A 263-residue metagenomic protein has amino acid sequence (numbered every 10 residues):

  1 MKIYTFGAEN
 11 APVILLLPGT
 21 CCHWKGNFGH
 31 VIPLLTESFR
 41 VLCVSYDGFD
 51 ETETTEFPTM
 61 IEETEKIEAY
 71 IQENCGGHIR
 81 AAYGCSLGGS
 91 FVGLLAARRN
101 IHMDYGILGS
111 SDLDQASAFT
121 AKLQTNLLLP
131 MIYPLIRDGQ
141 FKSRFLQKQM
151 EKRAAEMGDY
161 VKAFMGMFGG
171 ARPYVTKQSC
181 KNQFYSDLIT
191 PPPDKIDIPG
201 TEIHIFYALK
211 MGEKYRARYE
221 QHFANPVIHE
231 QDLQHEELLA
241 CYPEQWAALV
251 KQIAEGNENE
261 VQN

Functional and structural regions predicted by a protein language model:
Y4-E53: Conserved HGGG/HGGXW glycine-rich cap/lid loop of the alpha/beta-hydrolase fold
L42-A81: Active-site loop/oxyanion-hole signature of alpha/beta-hydrolase fold enzymes
A82-G84, G109: Short beta-strand immediately N-terminal to the catalytic nucleophile in serine-hydrolase-like folds
G84-V92: Gly/Ala-rich beta-loop-alpha elbow adjacent to hydrolase catalytic centers
A97, Y105-I136: Flexible "cap/lid" loop of the alpha/beta hydrolase fold
S117, G139-I196: Conserved alpha/beta-hydrolase catalytic His-Asp/Glu region
Q178-Q221: Conserved serine/cysteine hydrolase catalytic core
L233-W246: Catalytic histidine-centered segment of alpha/beta-hydrolase-like enzymes
